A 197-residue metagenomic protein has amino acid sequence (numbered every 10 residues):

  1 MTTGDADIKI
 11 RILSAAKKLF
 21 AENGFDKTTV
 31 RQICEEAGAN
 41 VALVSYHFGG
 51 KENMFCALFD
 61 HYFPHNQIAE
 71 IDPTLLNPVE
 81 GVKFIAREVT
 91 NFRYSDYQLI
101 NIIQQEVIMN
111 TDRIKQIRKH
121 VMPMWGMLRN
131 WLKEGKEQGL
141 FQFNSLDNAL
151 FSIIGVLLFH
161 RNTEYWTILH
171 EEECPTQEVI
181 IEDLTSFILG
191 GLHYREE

Functional and structural regions predicted by a protein language model:
M1-D7, S14, E197: N-terminal intrinsically disordered/low-complexity leader segments
R11, A15, L19-N53, A57-L58: Helix-turn-helix
R11, E70-Q98, D147-I153, E197: Hydrophobic alpha-helical connector segments
C56-I85, W131-K133: Amphipathic alpha-helical linker/stalk segments
Q67-D72, D112-Q138, E182: Amphipathic alpha-helical packing segments from all-alpha helical-bundle domains
F84, E88-N91, S95, G126-Q138 (+2 more regions): C-terminal peripheral helix-coil segments that are non-catalytic and often amphipathic
Y94-K115, T163-T167: Amphipathic alpha-helical segments used for helix-helix packing
Q116-H120, E137-I154: All-alpha amphipathic helical-bundle segments outside canonical DNA-binding/catalytic cores that form hydrophobic
